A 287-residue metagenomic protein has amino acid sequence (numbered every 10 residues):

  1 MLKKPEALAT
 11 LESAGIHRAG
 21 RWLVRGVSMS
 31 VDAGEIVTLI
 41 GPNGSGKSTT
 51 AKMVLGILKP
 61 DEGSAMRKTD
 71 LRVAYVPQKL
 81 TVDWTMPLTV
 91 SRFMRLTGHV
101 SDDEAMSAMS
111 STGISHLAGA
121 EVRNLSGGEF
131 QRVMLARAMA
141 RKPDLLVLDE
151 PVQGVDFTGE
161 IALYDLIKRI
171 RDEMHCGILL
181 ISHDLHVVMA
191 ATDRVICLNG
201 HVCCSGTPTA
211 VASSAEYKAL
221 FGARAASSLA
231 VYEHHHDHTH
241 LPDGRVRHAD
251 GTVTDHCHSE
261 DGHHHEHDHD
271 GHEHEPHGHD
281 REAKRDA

Functional and structural regions predicted by a protein language model:
A14, D102-G119: Conserved ABC ATPase "signature" region
E121-L125, E129: Conserved ABC ATPase signature
K142: Conserved catalytic motifs of ABC-family nucleotide-binding domains
L146-E150: Catalytic Walker B motif of ABC-type/P-loop ATPase nucleotide-binding domains
S182-H183: H-loop/switch region of ABC-family ATPase nucleotide-binding domains
H201-S228: Conserved beta-strand-loop-alpha-helix hinge in the C-terminal portion of ABC ATPase nucleotide-binding domains
F221-A287: ABC ATPase nucleotide-binding domains
